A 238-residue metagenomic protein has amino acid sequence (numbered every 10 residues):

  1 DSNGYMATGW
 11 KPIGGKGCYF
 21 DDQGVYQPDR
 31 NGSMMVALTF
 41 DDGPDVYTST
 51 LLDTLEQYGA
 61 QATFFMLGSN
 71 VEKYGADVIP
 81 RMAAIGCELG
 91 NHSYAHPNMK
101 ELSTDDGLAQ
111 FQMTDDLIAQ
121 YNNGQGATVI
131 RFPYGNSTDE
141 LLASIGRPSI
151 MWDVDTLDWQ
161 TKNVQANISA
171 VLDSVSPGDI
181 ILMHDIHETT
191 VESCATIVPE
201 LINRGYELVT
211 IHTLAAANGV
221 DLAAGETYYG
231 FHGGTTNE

Functional and structural regions predicted by a protein language model:
D1-S33: Extracellular adhesion/carbohydrate-binding repeat motifs centered on closely spaced tryptophans
G24-K100, D106-A119, G126-A127, A216: Active-site beta->alpha N-cap acidic-glycine motif
F40-G43, F65-S69, S93-Y94, I130-G135 (+3 more regions): Active-site-proximal beta-strand/loop segments in catalytic clefts of secreted hydrolases
L55, M82, L142-I145, L201: A generic structural signal for well-ordered alpha-helical segments
Q57-Y58, V71-E72, T189-E238: C-terminal domain-boundary segment and adjacent tail
Q61, E88, P148, D155 (+1 more regions): Residue-level detector of anion-binding/catalytic polar loops
D77, P97-Q125, Y134-D179, T190-T196: Alpha-helical scaffold elements lining the catalytic groove of polysaccharide deacetylases
